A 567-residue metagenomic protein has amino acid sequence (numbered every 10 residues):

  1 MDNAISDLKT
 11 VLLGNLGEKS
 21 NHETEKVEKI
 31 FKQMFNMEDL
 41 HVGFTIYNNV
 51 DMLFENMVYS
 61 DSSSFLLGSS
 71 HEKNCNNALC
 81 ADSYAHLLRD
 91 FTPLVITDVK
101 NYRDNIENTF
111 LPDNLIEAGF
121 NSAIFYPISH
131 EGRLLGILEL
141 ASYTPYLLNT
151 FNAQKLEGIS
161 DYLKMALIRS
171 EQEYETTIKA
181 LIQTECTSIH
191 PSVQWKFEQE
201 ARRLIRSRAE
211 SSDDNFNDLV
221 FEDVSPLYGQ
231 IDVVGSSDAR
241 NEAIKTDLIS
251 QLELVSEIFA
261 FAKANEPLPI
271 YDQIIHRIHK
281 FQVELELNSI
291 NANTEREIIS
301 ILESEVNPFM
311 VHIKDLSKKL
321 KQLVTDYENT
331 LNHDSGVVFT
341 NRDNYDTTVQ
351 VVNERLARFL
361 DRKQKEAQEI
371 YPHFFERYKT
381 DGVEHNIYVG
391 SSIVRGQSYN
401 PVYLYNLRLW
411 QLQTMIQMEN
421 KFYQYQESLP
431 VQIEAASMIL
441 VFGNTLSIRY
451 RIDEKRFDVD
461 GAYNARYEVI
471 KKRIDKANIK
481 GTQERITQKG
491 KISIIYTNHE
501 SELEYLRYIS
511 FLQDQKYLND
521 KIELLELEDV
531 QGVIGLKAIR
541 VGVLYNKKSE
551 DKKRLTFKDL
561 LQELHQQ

Functional and structural regions predicted by a protein language model:
D2-I5, L16-V58, N217, V234 (+7 more regions): Helix-loop-beta substructure at the N-terminus of cytosolic sensory domains that couple signal/ligand detection
F54-I116, I494: Regulatory sensory and allosteric helical modules in signal-transduction proteins and certain transcription factors
E107-L135: Helix-to-coil/beta transition segments that act as allosteric "coupling" elements at the rims of sensory or catalytic
I137-L147: Short beta-strand-to-loop transition segments that serve as allosteric relay/switch motifs in sensory/regulatory domains
L147-I168, Q172: Amphipathic alpha-helical "output/dimerization" segments
S170-L268, R277-K280, G336-F339, D343 (+3 more regions): Signal-transducing coiled-coil/dimerization helices and immediately adjacent hinge/linker segments that couple sensory
Q230-Y371: Charged, long alpha-helical assembly modules
K321-Q567: Charge-dense, extended regions
